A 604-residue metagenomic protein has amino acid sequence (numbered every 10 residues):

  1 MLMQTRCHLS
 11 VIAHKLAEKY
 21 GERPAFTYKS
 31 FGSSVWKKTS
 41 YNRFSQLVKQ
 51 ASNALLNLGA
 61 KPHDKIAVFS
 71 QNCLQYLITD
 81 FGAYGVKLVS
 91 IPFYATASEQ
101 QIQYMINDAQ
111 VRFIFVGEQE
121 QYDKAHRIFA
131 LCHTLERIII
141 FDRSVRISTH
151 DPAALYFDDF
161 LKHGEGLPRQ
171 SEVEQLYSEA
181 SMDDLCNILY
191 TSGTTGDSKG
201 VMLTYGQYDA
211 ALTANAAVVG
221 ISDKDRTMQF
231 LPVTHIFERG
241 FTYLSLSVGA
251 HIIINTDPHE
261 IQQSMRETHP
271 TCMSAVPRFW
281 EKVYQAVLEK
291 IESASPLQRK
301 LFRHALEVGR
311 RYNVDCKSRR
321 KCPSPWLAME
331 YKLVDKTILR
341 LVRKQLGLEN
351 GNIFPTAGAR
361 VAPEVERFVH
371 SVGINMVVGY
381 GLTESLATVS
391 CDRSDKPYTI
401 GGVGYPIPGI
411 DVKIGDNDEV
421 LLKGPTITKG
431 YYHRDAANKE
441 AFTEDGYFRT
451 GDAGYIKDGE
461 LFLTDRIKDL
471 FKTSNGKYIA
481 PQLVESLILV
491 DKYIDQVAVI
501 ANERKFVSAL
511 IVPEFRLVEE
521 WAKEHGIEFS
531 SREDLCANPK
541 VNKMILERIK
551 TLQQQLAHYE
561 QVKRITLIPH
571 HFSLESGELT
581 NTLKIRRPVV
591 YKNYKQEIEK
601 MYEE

Functional and structural regions predicted by a protein language model:
G21-P24, I139-I140, E165-Y190, D197 (+1 more regions): Conserved pre-ATP/AMP-binding loop-to-beta segment of ANL
F26-C73, L77-F81, S98-Q103, Y156-E165 (+1 more regions): Conserved AMP-binding/adenylate-forming core of the ANL superfamily
S33, Y122-M182, V287-L341: ANL superfamily adenylate-forming
K38-N42, C186-L212: Conserved AMP-binding A3 loop
K49-Q50, M182, V201-S222, R340: Conserved structural elements of the adenylate-forming
L58, G85-H163, M544-K550: Structural core segment of the AMP-binding/adenylate-forming
D209-R226, V233-K336, N350: Conserved AMP-binding/adenylation subdomain of ANL enzymes
P406-T473, V490: Conserved ATP-binding/catalytic segment of the ANL
